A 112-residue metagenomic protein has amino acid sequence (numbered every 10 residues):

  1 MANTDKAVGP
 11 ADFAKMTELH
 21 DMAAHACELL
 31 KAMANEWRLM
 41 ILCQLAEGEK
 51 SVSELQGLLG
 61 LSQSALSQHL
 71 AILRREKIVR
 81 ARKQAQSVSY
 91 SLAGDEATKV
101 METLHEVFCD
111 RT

Functional and structural regions predicted by a protein language model:
M1-M33, T112: N-terminal leader segment of winged-helix/HTH proteins
A2-N3, E76-I78, S91, V107: A general structural signal for short secondary-structure boundary/capping elements
H20-S64, K77, Q84, V88-E96: N-terminal helix-turn-helix DNA-binding core of bacterial DNA-binding proteins
H25, E96-D110: Short, solvent-exposed amphipathic helices
H69: Residues within the DNA-recognition helix of helix-turn-helix
I72: Alpha-helical DNA-recognition elements
